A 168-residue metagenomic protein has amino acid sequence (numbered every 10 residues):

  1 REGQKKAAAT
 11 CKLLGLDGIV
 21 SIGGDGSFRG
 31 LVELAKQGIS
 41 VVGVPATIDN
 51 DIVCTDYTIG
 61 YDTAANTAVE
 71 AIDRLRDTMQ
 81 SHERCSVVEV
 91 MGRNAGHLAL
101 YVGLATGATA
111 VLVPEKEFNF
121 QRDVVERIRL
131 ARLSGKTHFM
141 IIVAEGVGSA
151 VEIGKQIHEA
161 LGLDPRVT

Functional and structural regions predicted by a protein language model:
R1-G38: N-terminal glycine-rich phosphate/adenylate-binding segment common to multiple enzyme folds
T10, S21-G23, E33, Y61-V167: Accessory alpha-helical/coil subdomains and C-terminal extensions that flank or cap enzyme catalytic cores
I19-I22, I39, P45, D56 (+2 more regions): Short glycine- and Lys/Arg-enriched binding-loop motifs that mark or flank ligand-binding interfaces
G24-S27, I39, V44-D51, E115-F118 (+1 more regions): Short, ordered loop/turn segments at secondary-structure junctions
S27-L31, D49-V53, N94-L98: Short, well-ordered, mixed-charge alpha-helical segments that flank or form enzyme active sites
Q37-R74: Glycine/threonine-rich beta-strand-loop-alpha-helix active-site module that forms ligand/phosphate-binding
